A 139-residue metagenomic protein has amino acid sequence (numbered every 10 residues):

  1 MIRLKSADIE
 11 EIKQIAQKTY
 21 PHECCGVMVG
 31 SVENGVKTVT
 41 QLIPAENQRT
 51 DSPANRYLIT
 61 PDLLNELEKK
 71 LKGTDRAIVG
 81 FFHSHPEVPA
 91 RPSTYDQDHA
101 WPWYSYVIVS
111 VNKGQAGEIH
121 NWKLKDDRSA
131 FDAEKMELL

Functional and structural regions predicted by a protein language model:
M1-I78, E87-L139: Conserved beta-strand-loop surface patch within small alpha/beta domains used for substrate/adaptor or ligand engagement
S84: Acidic/histidine-rich, metal-coordinating catalytic segments
